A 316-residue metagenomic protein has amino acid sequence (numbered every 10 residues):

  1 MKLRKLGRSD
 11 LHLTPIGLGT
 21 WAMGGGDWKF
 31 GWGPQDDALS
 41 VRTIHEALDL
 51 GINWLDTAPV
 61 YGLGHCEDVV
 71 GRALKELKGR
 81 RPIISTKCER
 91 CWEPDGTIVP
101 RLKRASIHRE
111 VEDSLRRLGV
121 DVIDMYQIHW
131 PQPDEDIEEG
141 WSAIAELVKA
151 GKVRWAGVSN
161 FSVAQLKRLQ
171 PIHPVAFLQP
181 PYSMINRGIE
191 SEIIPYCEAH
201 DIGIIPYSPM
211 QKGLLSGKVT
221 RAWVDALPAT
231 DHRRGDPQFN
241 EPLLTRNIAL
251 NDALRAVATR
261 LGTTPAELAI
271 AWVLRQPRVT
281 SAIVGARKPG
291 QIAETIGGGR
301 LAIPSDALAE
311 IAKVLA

Functional and structural regions predicted by a protein language model:
M1-P82: N-terminal binding-site loop/beta-alpha segment at the start of enzyme catalytic domains that lines or forms
G24-K29, C91-T97, L215, Q291: A short acidic, helix-capping loop that chelates divalent metal ions and anchors anionic groups
G31-L39, H65, V69, I98-R109 (+2 more regions): Alpha-helix N-cap and loop-to-helix initiation/capping positions
G33-A47, L102-L118, S162-R168: Short, acidic/polar
D49, G71-I83, R116-G119, V148 (+1 more regions): Acidic (Asp/Glu)-rich catalytic clusters
L77-L102, H129: Structural motif corresponding to the early beta-alpha repeats
L115-P133: Active-site groove signature of glycoside hydrolases
P131-A316: Beta/alpha (TIM)-barrel catalytic core signal, keyed to glycine-rich beta->alpha loops juxtaposed to Asp/Glu that bind
